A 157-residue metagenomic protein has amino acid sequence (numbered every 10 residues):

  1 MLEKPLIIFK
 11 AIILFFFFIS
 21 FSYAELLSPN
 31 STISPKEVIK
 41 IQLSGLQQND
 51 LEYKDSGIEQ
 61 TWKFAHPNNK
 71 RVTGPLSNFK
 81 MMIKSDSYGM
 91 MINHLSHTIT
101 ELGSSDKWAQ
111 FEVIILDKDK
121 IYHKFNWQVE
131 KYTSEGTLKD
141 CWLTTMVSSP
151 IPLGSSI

Functional and structural regions predicted by a protein language model:
L2-I12: Bacterial N-terminal signal peptides that target proteins for export
K10-S20: Bacterial N-terminal signal peptides
S22-L26: Boundary at the C-terminal end of the N-terminal hydrophobic targeting segment
P29-N30: Alpha-helical scaffold domains
S34-D50, F64: Short, aromatic-enriched amphipathic alpha-helices that serve as compact interaction elements
E52-D106: Short solvent-exposed beta->alpha transition segments
E101-I157: Exposed beta-sheet edge and beta->alpha loop/turn motif
